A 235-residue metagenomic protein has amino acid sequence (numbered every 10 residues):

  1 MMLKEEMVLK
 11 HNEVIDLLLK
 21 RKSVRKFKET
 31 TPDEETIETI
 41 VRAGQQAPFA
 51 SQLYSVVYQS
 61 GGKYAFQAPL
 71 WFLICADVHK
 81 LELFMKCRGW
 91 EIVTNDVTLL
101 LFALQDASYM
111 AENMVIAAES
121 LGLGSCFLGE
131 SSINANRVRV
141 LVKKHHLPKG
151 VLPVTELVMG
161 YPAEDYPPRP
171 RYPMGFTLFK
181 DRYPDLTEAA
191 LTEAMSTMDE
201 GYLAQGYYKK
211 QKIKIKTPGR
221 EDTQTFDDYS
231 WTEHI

Functional and structural regions predicted by a protein language model:
M1-I235: Acidic, surface-exposed loops and disordered segments
